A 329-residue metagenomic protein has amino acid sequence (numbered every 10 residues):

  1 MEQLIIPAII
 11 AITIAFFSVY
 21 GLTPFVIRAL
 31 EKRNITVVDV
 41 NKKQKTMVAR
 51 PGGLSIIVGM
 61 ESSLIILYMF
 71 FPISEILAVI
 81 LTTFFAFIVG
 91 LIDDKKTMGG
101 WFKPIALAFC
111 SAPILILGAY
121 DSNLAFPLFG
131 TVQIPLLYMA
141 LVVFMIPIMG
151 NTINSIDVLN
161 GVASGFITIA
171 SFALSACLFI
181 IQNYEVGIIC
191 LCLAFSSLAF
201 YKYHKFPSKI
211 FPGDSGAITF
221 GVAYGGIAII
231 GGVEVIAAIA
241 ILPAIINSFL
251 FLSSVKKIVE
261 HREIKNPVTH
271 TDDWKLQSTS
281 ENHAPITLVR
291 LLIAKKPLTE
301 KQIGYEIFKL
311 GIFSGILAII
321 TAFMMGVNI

Functional and structural regions predicted by a protein language model:
E2-V255, S314-M324, N328-I329: "…together with the soluble PPM/PP2C metallo-phosphatase catalytic core" -> "…together with the soluble PPM/PP2C
S248-E300: Membrane-proximal soluble regions of multi-pass membrane proteins
K295-G326: A hydrophobic membrane-anchoring alpha-helix module
